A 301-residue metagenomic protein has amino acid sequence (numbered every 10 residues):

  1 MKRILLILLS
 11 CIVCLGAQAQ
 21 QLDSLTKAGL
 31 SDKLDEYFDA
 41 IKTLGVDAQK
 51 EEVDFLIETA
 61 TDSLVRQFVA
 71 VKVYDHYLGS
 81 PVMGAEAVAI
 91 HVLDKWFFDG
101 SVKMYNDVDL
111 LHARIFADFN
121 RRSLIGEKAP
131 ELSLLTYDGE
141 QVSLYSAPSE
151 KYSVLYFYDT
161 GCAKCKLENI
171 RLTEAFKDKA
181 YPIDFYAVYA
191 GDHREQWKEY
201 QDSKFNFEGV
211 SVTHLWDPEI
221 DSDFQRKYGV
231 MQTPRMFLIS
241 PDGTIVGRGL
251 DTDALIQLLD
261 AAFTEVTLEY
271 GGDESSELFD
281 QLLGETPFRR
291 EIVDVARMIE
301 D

Functional and structural regions predicted by a protein language model:
M1-L22: Bacterial Sec-dependent N-terminal signal peptides
A19-E140, L278, E285-T286, E291-D301: Oxidative protein folding and maturation machinery
K128, K151, M231-T233: Short, small/polar residue-rich loop motifs at catalytic or cofactor-binding pockets
V142-S143, V246: Generic structural signal for well-ordered beta-strand positions
S143-T173, D184-Y186: Short active-site neighborhood of thiol/selenol oxidoreductases, capturing the structured segment around
K166-F205, I220-Q225: Structural microenvironment flanking redox-active thiols in thiol-disulfide oxidoreductases
Q201-F237, P241: Short, internal strand/loop/helix patches that form the active-site neighborhood or redox-interaction surface
T233, L238-D301: Thiol-/selenol-based redox modules, centered on thioredoxin-like and closely related oxidoreductase domains
